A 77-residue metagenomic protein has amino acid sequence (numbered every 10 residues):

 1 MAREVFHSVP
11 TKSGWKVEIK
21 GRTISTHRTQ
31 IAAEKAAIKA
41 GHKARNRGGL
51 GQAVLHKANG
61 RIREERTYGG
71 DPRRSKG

Functional and structural regions predicted by a protein language model:
M1-R3, A32, A44, K76: Short, solvent-exposed secondary-structure boundary motifs
A2-T23: Short aromatic-glycine-(Arg/Gly/Cys) micro-motifs in beta-strand/loop hairpins
H7, H27, H56: Histidine-centered active-site/metal-ligand motif
R22-S25, G70: Short, surface-exposed beta-strand-loop junctions and turns on beta-sheet-rich folds
R28-N46: A short, charged, amphipathic alpha-helix used as a generic interaction element across diverse proteins
N46-K57: A short amphipathic beta-strand at an alpha->beta junction
K57-G77: A cross-kingdom feature marking charged/low-complexity
